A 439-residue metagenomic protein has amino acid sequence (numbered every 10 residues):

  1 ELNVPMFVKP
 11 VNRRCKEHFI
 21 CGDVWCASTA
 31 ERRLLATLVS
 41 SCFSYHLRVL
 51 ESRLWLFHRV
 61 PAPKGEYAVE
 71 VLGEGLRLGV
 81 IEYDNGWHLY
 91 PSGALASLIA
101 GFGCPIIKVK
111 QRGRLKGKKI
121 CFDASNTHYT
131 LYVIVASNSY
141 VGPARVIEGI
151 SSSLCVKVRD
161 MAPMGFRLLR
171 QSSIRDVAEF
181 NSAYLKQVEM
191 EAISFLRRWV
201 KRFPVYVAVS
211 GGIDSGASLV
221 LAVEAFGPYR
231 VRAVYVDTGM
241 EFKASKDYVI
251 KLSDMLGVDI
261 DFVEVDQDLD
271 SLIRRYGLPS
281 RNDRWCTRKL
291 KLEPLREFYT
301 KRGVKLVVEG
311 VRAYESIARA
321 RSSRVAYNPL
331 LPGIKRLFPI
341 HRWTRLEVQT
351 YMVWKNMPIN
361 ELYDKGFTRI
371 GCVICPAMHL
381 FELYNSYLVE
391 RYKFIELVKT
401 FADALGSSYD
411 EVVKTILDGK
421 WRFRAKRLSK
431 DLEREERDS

Functional and structural regions predicted by a protein language model:
E1-A208, L221-R232, T238-E241: RNA-binding accessory domains that recognize and position tRNA/RNA substrates
E1-C21, C26, Q111-L115, T130-Y132 (+2 more regions): Nucleotide-activated chemistry modules centered on ATP-dependent adenylation/adenylyltransferase
